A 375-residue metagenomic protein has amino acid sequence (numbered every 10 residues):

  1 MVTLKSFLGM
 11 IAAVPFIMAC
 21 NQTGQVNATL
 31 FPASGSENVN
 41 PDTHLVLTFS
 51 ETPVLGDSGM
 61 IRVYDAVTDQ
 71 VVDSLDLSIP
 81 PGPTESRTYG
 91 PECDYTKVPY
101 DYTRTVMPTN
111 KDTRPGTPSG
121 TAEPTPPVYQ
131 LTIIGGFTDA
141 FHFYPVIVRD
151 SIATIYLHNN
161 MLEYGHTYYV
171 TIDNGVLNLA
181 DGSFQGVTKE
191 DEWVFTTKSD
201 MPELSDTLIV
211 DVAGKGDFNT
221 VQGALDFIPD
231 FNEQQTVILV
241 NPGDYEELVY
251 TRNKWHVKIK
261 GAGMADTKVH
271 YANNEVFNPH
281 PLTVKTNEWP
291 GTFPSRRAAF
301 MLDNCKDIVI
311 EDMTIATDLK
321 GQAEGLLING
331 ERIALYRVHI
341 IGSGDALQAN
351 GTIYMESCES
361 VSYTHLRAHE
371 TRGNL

Functional and structural regions predicted by a protein language model:
M18-A19: C-terminal motif of bacterial Sec signal peptides marking the signal peptidase cleavage site
T23-P202: Acidic, low-complexity Ser/Thr/Gly/Pro-rich repeat segments typical of extracellular/periplasmic and surface-exposed
L208-L239: Acidic Gly/Asp/Thr-rich repetitive segments characteristic of extracellular carbohydrate-active and adhesion proteins
V212-G214, Q235, H256-G321: Right-handed parallel beta-helix/beta-spiral solenoid domain characteristic of secreted/periplasmic
N219-D230, Y245-N253, Q348-A349: Short, T/G/N/S-enriched strand-turn elements that build extracellular solenoid repeat scaffolds
N241, K260-A262, D303, E311 (+6 more regions): Feature marks extracellular polysaccharide-active and adherence modules
K258-G261, I308-I310, I333-Y336, M355-E356 (+1 more regions): All-beta strand scaffolds that present successive hydrophobic residues in beta-strands
T364-T371: Conserved small/polar residues in nucleotide/adenosyl-binding loops
